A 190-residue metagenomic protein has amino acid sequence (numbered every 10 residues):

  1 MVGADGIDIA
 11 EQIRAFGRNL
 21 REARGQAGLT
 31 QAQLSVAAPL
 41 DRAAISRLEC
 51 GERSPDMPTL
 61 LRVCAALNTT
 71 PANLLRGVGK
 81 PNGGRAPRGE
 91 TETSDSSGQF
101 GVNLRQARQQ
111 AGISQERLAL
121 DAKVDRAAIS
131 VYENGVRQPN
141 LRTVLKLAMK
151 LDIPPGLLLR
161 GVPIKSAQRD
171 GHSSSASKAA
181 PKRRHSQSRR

Functional and structural regions predicted by a protein language model:
M1-Q26, G84-Q110: A short, Lys/Arg-rich alpha-helix, primarily the initiator
V2-I45, E49-S54, L61-A65: DNA-contacting interfaces and partner/effector-binding or oligomerization modules in DNA-centric proteins
R18-V36, R62, V102-D121, K146: Short basic helix-loop element that most often maps to the first helix and adjoining turn of HTH DNA-binding modules
L20, L34-S35, I45-L48, L74 (+4 more regions): Conserved hydrophobic/aromatic packing and binding residues within compact polymer-binding modules
P39-R53, K123-Q138: Recognition helix of helix-turn-helix/homeodomain-like DNA-binding domains that insert into the DNA major groove
P58-N73, R142-L157: DNA major-groove recognition helix of helix-turn-helix/homeodomain DNA-binding modules
R76-Q99, L159-R190: Short, charged recognition helix plus adjacent turn of helix-turn-helix-like nucleic-acid-binding domains
